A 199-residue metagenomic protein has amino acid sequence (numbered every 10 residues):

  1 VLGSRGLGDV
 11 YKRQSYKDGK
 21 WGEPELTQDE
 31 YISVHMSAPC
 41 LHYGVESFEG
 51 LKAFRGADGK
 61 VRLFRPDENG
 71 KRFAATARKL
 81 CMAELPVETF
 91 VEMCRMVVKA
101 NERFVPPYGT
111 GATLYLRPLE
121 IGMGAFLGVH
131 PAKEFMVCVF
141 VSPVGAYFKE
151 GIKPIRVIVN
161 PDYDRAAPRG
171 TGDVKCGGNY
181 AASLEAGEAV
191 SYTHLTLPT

Functional and structural regions predicted by a protein language model:
V1-L7, Y11, H194-T199: Single conserved hydrophobic/aromatic residue that forms the stacking wall/gate of nucleotide- or nucleobase-binding
S4, H35-A38: Active-site microenvironments that recognize anionic phosphate/pyrophosphate groups
S4-L26: Short, Gly/Pro- and small/polar-rich lid/capping loops
S15-G22, F54-G59, P66, M123 (+1 more regions): Short acidic-glycine loop/turn motifs at beta-strand connectors
G22-M36: Short, hydrophobic/aliphatic alpha-helical segments
S37-G50: Conserved phosphate/anionic-ligand binding catalytic regions in large, soluble enzymes, centered on
P39, E188-L195: Zinc-dependent deaminase catalytic domain
P66-N69, A74, L80-V190: Extended Lys/Arg-rich, glycine-bearing segments that form polyanion-binding/interaction patches within enzyme domains
